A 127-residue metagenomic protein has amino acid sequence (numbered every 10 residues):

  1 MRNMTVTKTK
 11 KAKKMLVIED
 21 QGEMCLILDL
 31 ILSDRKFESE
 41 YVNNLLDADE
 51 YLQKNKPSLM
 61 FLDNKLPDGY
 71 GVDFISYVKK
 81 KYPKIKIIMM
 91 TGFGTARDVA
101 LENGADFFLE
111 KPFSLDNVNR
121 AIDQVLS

Functional and structural regions predicted by a protein language model:
M1-K14, D116-S127: Non-catalytic signal-transmission and effector/linker regions of two-component phosphorelay proteins
E19: Conserved acidic carboxylate
G22-E40: Two-component/phosphorelay signaling modules centered on CheY-like receiver
Y41-L59: Acidic, metal-coordinating helix/loop segments flanking the phosphotransfer/catalytic sites of two-component signaling
N44, Y70-D73: Acidic catalytic/metal-coordinating carboxylates
D63: Active-site residues of response regulator receiver
D73, G94-L109: Alpha4 helix (beta4-alpha4-beta5 surface) of REC/receiver domains from two-component response regulators
I88-M90: Hydrophobic/aromatic residues positioned on beta-strands within the core alpha/beta folds
